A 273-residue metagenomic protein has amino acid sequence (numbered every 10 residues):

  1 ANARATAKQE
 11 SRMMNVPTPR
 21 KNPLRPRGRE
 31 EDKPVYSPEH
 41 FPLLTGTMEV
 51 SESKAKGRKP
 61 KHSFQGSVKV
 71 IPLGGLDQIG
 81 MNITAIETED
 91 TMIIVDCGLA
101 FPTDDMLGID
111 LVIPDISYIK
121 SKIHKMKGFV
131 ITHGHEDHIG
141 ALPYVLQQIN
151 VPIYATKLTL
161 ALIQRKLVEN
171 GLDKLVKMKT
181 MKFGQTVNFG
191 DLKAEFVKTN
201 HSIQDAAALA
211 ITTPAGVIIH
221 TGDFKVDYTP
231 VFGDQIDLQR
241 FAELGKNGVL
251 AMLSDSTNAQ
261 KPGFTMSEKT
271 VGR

Functional and structural regions predicted by a protein language model:
A1-K59: Intrinsically disordered, low-complexity RNA-associated tracts
Y36-V130, H135-R273: His/Asp/Glu-rich metal-coordinating catalytic cores of metallo-dependent phosphodiesterases/hydrolases acting on
